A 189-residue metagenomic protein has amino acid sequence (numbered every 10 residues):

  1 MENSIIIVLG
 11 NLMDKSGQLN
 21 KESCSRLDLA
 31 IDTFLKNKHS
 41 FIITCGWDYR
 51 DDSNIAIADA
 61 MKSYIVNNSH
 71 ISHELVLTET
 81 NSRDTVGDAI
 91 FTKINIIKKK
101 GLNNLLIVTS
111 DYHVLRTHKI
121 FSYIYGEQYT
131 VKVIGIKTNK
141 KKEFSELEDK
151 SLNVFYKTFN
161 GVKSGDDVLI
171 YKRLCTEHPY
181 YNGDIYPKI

Functional and structural regions predicted by a protein language model:
M1-F159: A structural signal for short, hydrophobic/glycine-enriched beta-strand patches
N139-I189: A structured, mid-to-C-terminal "fold-capping" secondary-structure block
